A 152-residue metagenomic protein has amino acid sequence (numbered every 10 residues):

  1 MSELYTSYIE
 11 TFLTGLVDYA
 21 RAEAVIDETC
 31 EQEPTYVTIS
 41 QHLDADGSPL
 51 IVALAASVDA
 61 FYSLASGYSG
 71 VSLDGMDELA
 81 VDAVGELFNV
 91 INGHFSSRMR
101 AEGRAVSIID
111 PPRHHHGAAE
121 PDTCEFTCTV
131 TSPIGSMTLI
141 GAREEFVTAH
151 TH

Functional and structural regions predicted by a protein language model:
M1-H152: N-terminal auxiliary interaction/assembly segments of multi-subunit proteins
